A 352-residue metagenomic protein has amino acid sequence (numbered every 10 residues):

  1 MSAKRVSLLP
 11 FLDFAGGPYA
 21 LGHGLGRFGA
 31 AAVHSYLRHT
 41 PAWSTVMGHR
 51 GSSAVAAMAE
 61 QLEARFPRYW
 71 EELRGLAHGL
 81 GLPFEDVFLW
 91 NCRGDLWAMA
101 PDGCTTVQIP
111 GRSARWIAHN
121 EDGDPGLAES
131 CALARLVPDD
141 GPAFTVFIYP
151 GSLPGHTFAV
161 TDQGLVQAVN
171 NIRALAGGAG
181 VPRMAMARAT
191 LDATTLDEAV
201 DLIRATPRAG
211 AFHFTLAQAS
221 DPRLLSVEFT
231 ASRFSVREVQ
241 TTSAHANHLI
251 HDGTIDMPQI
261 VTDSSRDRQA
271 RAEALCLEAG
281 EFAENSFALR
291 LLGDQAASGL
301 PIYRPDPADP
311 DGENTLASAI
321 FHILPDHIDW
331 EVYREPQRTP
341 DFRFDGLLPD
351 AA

Functional and structural regions predicted by a protein language model:
M1-D102, D192-S232, T241-A352: C-terminus-biased signal that marks the final domain/tail of proteins
L8-P10, A32, W43-M47, A64-M184 (+1 more regions): A contiguous strand-loop segment
A114, R183-A187, L196, V200: Hydrophobic, well-ordered secondary-structure segments
W116-A118, V166, S235, H327-E331: General beta-strand recognition
G123-P125, R173-L175, S232-F234, E335-R338: Short, surface-exposed beta-strand-loop junctions and turns on beta-sheet-rich folds
L165, A189-T190: Cysteine-dependent hydrolase recognition
E238: Glycine-rich phosphate-binding loop used to anchor ATP phosphates in small-molecule kinases, encompassing both
